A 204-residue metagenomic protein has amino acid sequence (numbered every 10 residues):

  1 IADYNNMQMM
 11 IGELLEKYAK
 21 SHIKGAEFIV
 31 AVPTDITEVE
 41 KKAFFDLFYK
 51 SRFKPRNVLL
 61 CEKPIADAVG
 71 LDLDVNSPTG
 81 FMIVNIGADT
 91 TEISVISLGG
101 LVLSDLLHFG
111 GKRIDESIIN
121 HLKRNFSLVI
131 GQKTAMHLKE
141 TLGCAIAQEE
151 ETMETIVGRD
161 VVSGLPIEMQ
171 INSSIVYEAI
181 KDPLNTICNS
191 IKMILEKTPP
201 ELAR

Functional and structural regions predicted by a protein language model:
I1-I86, I96-R204: Nucleotide/phosphate-binding catalytic cleft detector across ATP-hydrolyzing and phosphate-transferring enzymes
A88-T90: Short acidic, Gly/Ser-rich segments with clustered Asp/Glu that frequently serve as metal-coordination loops in enzyme
